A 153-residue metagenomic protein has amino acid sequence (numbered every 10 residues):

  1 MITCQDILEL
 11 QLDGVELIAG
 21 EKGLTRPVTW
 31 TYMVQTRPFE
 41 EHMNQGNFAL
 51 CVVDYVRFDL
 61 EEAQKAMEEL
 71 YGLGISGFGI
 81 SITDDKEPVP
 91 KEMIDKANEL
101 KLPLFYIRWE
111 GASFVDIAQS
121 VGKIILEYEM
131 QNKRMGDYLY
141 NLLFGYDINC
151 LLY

Functional and structural regions predicted by a protein language model:
M1-Y153: Alpha-helical/coil-rich non-catalytic "connector" segments in signaling and regulatory proteins
